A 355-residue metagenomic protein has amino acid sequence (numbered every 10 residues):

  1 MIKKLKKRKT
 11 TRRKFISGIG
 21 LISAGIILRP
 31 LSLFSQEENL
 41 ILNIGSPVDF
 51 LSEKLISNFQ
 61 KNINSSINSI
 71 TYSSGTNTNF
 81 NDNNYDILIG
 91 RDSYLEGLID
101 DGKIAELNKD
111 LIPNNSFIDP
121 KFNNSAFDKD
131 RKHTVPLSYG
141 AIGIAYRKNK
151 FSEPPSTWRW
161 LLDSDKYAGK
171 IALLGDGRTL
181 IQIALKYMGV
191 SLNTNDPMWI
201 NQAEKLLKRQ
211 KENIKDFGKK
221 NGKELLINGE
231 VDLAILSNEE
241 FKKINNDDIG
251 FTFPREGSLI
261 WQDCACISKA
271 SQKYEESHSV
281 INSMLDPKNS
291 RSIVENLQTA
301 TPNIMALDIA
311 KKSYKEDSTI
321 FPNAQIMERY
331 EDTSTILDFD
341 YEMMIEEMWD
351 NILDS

Functional and structural regions predicted by a protein language model:
M1-K14, A24: N-terminal secretory signal peptides
S35-G97: Early extracytoplasmic/lumenal segment of secretory-pathway proteins
D86-I89, K215-D216, D232-S237: Paired acidic/hydrophobic, glycine-rich loop segments that form the ligand-binding mouth/hinge of periplasmic-binding
R91-N213, G218-I227: Extracytoplasmic ligand-binding site segments that recognize negatively charged/polar headgroups
Y94-I99, I227-N228, L233-D248: A ligand-binding cleft/hinge motif common to bilobed small-molecule-binding domains
F117, G140, I200-R209, N245-K269: Periplasmic-binding protein-like
S268-Y330: Mature extracytoplasmic/periplasmic domains
Q325-S355: Conserved C-terminal helix/tail region of periplasmic/extracytoplasmic solute-binding proteins
